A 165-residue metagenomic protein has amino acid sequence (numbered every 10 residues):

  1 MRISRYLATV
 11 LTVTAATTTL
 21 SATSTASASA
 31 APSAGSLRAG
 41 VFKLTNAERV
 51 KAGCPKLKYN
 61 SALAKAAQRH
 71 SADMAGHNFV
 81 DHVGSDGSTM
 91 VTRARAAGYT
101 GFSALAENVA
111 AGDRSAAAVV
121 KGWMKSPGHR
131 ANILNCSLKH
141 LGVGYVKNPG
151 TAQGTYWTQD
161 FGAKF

Functional and structural regions predicted by a protein language model:
M1-A30: Secretory targeting and sorting signals
I3-T9, A111-F165: Disulfide-stabilized extracellular recognition modules
A34-H77: A short alpha-helix/helix-coil micro-patch that ends at or immediately precedes a cysteine
K51-K65, N78-D86, L105, R130-C136 (+1 more regions): Surface-exposed patches in mature extracellular/periplasmic domains of secreted proteins
K56, N108, D160: Conserved beta-strand positions that form and line the central face of beta-propeller blades
K65-R114, N135: Short, surface-exposed glycine/acidic/tryptophan-bearing loops
